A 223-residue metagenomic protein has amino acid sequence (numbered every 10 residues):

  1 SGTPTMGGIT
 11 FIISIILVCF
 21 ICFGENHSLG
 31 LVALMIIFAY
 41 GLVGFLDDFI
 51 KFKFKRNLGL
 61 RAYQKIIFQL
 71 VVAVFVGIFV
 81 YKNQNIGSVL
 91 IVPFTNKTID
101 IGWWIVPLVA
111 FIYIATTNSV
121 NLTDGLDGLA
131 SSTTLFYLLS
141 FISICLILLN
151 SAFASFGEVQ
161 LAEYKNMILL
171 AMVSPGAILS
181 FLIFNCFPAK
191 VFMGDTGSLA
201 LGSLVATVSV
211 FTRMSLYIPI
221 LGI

Functional and structural regions predicted by a protein language model:
S1-T3, K55-K65: Juxtamembrane helix-capping/reentrant segments at transmembrane boundaries
F11-L42, V76-N83, L90, W104-V109 (+2 more regions): Alpha-helical transmembrane segments
Y40-F54: Alpha-helical transmembrane segments within multi-pass membrane transporters and channels
K51, K55, G128-S131: Short amphipathic alpha-helical coupling elements at transmembrane boundaries
I67-F75: Carboxylate/His-rich catalytic cores and anion/metal-binding grooves
L90-T98: A short, charged helix-loop
K97-D100, V106: All-alpha helical catalytic cores of prenyl diphosphate-utilizing isoprenoid enzymes
